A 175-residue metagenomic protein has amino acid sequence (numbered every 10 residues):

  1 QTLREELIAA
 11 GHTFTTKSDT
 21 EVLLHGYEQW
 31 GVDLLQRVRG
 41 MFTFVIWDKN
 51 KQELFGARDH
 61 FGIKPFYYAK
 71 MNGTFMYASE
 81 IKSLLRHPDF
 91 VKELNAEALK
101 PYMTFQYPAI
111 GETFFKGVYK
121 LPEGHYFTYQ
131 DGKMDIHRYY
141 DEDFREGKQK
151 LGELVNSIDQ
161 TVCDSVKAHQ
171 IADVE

Functional and structural regions predicted by a protein language model:
Q1-E175: Cysteine-centered catalytic environments shared across enzyme families
